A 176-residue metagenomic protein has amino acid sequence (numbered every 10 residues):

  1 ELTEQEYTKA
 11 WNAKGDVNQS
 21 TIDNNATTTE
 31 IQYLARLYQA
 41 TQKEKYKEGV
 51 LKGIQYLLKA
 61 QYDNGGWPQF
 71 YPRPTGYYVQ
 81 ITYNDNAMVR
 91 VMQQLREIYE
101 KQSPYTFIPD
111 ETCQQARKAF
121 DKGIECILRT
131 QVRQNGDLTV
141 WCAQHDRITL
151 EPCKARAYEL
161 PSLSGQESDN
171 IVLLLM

Functional and structural regions predicted by a protein language model:
E1, G49-G66, R117-G136: Long, well-ordered core segments of solenoidal/helical folds
E1-Q19, P68-N86, D137-S162: Carbohydrate-binding/catalytic loop surfaces
E4-A40: Long, hydrophobic/aromatic-enriched structural stretches that serve as scaffold segments
T21-Q32, K45, T82-Q93, Q115 (+2 more regions): Aromatic- and histidine-enriched alpha-helix N-cap/loop-to-helix transition segments that scaffold the rims
T29-K43, R90-P109, N170-M176: Well-ordered alpha-helical scaffold segments within catalytic/enzyme domains
P74-Y77, S103-C113: Short coil/linker segments at helix-helix boundaries
E97, I108-K118, D146-R147: Acidic, serine/threonine- and glycine-rich low-complexity intrinsically disordered segments that serve as flexible
